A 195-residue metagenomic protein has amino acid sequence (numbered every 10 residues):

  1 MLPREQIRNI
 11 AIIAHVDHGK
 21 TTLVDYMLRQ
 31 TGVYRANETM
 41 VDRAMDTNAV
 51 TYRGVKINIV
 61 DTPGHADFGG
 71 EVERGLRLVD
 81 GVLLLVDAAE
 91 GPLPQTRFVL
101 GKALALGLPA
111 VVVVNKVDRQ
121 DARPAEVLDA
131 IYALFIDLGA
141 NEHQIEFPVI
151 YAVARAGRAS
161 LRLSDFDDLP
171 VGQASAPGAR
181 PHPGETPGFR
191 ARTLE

Functional and structural regions predicted by a protein language model:
M1-V16, A88-E195: P-loop NTPase catalytic nucleotide-binding module
M1-V86, V99-L100, E126, A130: P-loop NTPase switch module centered on the Walker A-proximal segment
